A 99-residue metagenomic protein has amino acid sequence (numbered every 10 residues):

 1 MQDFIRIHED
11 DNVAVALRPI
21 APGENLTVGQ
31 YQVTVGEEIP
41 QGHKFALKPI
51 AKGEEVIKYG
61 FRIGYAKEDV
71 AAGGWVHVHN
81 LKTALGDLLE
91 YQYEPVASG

Functional and structural regions predicted by a protein language model:
M1-G99: N-terminal small-residue-enriched
